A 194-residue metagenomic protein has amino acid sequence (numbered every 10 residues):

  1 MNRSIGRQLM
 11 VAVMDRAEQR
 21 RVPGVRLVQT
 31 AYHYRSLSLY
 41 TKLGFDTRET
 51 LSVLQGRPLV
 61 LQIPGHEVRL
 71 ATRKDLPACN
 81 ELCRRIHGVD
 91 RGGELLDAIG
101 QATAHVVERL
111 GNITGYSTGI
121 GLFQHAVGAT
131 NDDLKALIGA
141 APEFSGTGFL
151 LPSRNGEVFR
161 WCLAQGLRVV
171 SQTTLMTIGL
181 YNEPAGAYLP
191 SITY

Functional and structural regions predicted by a protein language model:
M1-Q19, G24, L37-K42, T130-E143 (+1 more regions): Conserved acetyl-CoA-binding loop-helix of GNAT-fold acetyltransferases
A17-H33, F144-S153, S171-T173: Conserved GNAT acetyl-CoA-binding A-motif
E18, K42-L122: Amide-forming acyltransferase catalytic core, primarily the GNAT-like/NAT-type and related acyltransferase folds
R26-T30, D46-L59, V169-Y181: Conserved catalytic-core motifs of GNAT/GCN5-like acyltransferases
T103-V106, T114-L151: Flexible loop/N-cap segments at domain edges
V158-G166: Short, aromatic/basic amphipathic alpha-helical patches
T174-Y194: C-terminal functional modules
